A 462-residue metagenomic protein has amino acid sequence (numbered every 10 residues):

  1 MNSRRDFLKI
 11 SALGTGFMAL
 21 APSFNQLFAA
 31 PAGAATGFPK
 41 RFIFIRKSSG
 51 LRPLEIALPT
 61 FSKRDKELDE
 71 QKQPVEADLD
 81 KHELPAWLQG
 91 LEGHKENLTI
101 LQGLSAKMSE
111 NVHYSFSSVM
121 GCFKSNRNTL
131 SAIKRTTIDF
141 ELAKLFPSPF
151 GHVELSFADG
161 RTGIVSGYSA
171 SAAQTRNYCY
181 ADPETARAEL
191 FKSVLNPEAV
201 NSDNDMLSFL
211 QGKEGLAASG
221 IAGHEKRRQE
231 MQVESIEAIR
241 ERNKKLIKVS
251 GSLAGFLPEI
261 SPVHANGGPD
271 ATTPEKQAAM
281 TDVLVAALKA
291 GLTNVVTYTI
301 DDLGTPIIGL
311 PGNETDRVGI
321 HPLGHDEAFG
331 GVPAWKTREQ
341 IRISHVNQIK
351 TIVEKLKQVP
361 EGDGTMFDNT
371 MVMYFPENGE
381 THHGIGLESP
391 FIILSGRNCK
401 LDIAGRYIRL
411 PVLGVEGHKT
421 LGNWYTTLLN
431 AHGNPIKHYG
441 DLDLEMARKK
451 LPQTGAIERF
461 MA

Functional and structural regions predicted by a protein language model:
M1-A462: Ligand-binding pockets and gating/stacking loops
